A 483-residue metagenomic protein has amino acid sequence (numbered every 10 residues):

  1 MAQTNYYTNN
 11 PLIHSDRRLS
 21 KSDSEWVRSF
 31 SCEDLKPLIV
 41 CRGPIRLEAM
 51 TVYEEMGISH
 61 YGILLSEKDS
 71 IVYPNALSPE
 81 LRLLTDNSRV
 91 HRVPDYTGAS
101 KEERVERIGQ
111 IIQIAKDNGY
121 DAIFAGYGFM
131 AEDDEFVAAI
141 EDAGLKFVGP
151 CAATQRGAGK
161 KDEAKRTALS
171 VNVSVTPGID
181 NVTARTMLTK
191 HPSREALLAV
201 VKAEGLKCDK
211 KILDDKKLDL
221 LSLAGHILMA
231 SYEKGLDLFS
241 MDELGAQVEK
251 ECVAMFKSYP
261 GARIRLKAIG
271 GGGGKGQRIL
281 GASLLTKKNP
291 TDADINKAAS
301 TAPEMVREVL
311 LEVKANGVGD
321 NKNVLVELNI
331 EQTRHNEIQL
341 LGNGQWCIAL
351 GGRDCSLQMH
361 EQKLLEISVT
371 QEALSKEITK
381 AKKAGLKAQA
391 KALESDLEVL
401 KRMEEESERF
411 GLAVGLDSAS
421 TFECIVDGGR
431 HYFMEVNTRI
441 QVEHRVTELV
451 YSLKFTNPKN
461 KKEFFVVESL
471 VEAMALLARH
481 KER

Functional and structural regions predicted by a protein language model:
M1-V175, D180-L220, D237-E243: ATP-binding N-terminal substructure of ATP-dependent carboxylate-amine bond-forming enzymes
A2-L47, T51-E55, R92, E102 (+6 more regions): ATP-dependent carboxylate activation and anion-phosphoryl transfer catalytic cores that bind Mg-ATP to form
L65, G126-Y127, D134, C151 (+6 more regions): Glycine-rich, histidine-containing beta strand-loop boundary motifs that form or position
R107-I111, V248-C252, S407: Generic hydrophobic alpha-helical segments
I112, K165, V253, N296-A299: Generic structural signal for individual residues within well-ordered alpha-helical segments across diverse proteins
D133, K161, E249, N323 (+1 more regions): Alpha-helix initiation and N-capping motif
S170-A293, V313-I348: Rossmann-like NAD(P)H-binding beta-loop-alpha module
